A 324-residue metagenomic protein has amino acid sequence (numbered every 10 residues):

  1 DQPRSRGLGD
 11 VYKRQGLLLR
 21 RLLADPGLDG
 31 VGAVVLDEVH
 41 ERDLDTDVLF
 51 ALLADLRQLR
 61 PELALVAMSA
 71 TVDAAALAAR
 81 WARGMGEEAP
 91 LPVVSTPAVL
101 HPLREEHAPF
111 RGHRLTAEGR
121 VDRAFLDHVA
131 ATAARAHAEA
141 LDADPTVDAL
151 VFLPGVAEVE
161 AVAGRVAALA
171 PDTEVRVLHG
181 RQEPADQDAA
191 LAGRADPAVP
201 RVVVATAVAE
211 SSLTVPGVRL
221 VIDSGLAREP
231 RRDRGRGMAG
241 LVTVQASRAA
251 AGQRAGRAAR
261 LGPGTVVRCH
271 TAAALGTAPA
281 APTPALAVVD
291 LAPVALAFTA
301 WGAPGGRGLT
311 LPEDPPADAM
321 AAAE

Functional and structural regions predicted by a protein language model:
P3: Cationic, low-complexity basic patches in intrinsically disordered or flexible, solvent-exposed regions
R6-E324: P-loop NTPase motor module signature
